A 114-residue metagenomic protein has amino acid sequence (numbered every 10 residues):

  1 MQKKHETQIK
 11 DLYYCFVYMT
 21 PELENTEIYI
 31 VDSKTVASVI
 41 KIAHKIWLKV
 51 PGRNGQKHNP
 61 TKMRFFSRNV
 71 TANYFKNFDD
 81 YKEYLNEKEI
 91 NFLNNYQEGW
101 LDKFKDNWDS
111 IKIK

Functional and structural regions predicted by a protein language model:
M1-K114: Mixed-charge (Asp/Glu-Lys/Arg
